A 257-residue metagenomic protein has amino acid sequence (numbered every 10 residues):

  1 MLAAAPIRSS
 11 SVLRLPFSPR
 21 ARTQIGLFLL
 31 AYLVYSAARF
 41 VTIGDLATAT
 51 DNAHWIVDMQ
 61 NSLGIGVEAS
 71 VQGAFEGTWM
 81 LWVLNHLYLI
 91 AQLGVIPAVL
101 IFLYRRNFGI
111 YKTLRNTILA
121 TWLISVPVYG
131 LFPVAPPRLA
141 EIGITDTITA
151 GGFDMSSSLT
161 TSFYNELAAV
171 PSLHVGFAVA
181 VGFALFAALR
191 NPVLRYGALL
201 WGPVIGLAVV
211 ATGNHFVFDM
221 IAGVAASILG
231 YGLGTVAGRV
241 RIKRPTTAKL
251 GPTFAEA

Functional and structural regions predicted by a protein language model:
L2-G94: N-terminal transmembrane-helix/juxtamembrane module of multi-pass inner/ER membrane proteins
Q24-L27, V83-H86, I90-L93, T113-T117 (+2 more regions): Alpha-helical transmembrane segments of integral membrane proteins
L33-A37, T121-G130, L200-A211: Aromatic-anchored segments of alpha-helical transmembrane domains
V34-T42, E68, V128, F132 (+2 more regions): Alpha-helical membrane-inserting segments
L46-W55, Y104-L194, R241-A257: Membrane-interface loops
H86-I101, H174-G182: Hydrophobic alpha-helical transmembrane segments
P136-G143, N165-A169, V204-G230: Interfacial helix-loop-helix junctions of multi-pass membrane proteins
T212, F216-A257: C-terminal membrane module of polytopic membrane proteins
